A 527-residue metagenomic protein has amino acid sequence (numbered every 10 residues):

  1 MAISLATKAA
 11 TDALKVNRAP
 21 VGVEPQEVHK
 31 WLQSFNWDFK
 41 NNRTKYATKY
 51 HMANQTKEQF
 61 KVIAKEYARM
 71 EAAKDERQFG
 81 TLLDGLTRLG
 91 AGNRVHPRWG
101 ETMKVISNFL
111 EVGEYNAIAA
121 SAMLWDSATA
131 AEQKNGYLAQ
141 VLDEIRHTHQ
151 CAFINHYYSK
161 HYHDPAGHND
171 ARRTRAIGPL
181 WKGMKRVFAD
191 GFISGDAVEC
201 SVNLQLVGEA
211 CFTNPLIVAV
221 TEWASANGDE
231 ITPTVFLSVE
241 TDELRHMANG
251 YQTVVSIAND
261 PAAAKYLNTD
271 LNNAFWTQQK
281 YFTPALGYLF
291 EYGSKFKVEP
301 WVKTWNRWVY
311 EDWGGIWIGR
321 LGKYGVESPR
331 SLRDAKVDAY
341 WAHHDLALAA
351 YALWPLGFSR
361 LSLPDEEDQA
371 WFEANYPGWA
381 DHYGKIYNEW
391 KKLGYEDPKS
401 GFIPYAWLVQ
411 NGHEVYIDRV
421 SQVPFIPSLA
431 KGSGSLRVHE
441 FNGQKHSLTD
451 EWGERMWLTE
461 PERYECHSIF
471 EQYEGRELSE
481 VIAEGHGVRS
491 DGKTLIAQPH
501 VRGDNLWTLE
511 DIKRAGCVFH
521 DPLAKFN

Functional and structural regions predicted by a protein language model:
A2-Q55, A264-P398: Extended, helix-rich structural scaffolds rather than catalytic motifs
R18-V21, T56-V62, T102-S107, A130-R146 (+4 more regions): Alpha-helical scaffold segments that form or flank carboxylate-/histidine-based iron centers
Q33-G85, I145-R172, Y251-T253: Conserved alpha-helical segments that form or flank metal/cofactor-binding pockets of metalloenzymes
A72-A131: Long, hydrophobic/aromatic-enriched structural stretches that serve as scaffold segments
D84-N108, G167-V207, S225-A226, W276-F296: Acidic/His metal-coordination segments adjacent to aromatic residues that form catalytic metal sites in metalloenzymes
S107-G183: Long, hydrophobic, well-ordered secondary-structure blocks that form the structural core and pocket-lining surfaces
M123-N135, H156-D164, G191-V198, V218-S238 (+2 more regions): Inter-helical turn/loop segments and adjacent helix faces that build the functional surface of alpha-helical bundle
F358, P364-K445, T459-N527: Intrinsically disordered, low-complexity terminal tails and linkers in eukaryotic proteins, enriched in charged/polar
